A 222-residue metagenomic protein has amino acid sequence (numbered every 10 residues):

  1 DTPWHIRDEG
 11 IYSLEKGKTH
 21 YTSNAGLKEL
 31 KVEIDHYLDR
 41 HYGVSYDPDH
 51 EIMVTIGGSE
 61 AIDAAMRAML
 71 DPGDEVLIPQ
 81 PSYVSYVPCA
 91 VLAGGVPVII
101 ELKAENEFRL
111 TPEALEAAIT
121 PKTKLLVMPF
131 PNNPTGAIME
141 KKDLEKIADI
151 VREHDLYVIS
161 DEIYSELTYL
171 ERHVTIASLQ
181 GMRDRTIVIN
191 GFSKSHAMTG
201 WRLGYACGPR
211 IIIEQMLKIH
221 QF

Functional and structural regions predicted by a protein language model:
D1-G57, A64: N-terminal small-domain helix-loop-helix segment of the aminotransferase-like
Y46-I52, P72-E75, K122, R183-T186: Short acidic capping loops at alpha-helix termini that bridge into adjacent secondary structure
A68-A90: Conserved PLP-anchoring active-site segment centered on the Schiff-base-forming lysine
D74, G95, V151-Y157, M182-D184: A short helix->loop->beta-strand "cap" motif at the edges of active sites that frequently abuts
V91-V98: A short helix-loop-beta submotif of the ANL/AMP-binding
V98, L102-R172: Active-site phosphate-binding strand-loop segment of PLP-dependent enzymes
L179-F222: Conserved core segment of the aminotransferase class I/II
